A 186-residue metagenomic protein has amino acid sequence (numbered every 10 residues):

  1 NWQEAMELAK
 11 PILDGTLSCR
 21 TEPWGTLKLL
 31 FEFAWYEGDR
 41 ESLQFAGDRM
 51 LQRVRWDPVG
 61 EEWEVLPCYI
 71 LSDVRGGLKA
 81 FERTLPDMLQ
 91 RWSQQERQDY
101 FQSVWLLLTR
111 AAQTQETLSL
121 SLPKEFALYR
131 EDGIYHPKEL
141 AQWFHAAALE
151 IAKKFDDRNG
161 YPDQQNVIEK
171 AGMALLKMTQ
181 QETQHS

Functional and structural regions predicted by a protein language model:
N1, G38, D73, A111-Q115 (+1 more regions): Helix-turn/linker elements and helix-coil junctions of extended alpha-helical scaffolds
N1-L29, F33: Solenoidal tandem-repeat scaffolds enriched in leucines and small polar residues
N1-P11, Y36-Q52, G77-L78: Helix-turn-helix repeat elements of alpha-solenoid scaffolds
K10-E22, D48-P58, E82-Q94, E125: Solenoid-like repeat scaffolds
P23, L43, P58, R97-Y100: Residues that mark the junctions of alpha-helical repeat units in TPR/alpha-solenoid scaffolds
L29-W35, E64-I70, W105: Conserved small-residue packing positions in alpha-helical repeats and bundles
A46-D73, G77: Glycine- and acidic-residue-rich phosphate-binding/metal-coordinating active-site segment common to enzymes that handle
Q90-S186: C-terminal non-catalytic interaction modules
